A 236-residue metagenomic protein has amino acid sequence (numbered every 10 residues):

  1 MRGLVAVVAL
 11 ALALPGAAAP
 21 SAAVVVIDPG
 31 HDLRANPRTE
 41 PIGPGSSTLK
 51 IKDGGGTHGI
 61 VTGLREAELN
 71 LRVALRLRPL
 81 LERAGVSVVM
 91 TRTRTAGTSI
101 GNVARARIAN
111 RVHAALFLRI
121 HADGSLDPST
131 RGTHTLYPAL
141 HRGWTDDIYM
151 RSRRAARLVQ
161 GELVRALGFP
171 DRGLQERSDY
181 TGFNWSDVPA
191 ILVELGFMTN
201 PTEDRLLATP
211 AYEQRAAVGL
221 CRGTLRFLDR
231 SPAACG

Functional and structural regions predicted by a protein language model:
M1-G236: Catalytic-site microenvironment of enzymes that process N-acetyl-hexosamine-containing cell-wall polysaccharides
